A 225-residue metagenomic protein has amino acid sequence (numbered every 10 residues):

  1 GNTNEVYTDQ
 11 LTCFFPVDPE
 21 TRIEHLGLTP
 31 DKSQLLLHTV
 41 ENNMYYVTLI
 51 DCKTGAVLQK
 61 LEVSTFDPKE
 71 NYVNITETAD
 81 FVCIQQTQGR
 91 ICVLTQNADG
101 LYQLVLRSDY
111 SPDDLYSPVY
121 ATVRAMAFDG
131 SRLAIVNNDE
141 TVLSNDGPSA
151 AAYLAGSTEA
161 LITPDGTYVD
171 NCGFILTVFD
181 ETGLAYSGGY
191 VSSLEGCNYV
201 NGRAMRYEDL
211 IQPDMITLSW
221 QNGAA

Functional and structural regions predicted by a protein language model:
G1-P19, Y46-D67, T87-Y120, D139-A225: Surface-exposed loop/turn elements that mediate protein-protein interactions on large endomembrane-trafficking
R22-E24, T122: Beta-rich catalytic cores
D31-S33, A79-F81, S131: Short coil/turn segments that connect the beta-strands within blades of beta-propeller domains
S33-T39: Exposed beta-strand-loop-beta-strand "reactive/processing" segments of non-cytosolic proteins
V40-M44: Short, solvent-exposed loop/turn segments at conserved positions within beta-propeller repeat blades
V123-F128, V136-N137: Extracellular, intrinsically disordered low-complexity regions of secreted proteins
